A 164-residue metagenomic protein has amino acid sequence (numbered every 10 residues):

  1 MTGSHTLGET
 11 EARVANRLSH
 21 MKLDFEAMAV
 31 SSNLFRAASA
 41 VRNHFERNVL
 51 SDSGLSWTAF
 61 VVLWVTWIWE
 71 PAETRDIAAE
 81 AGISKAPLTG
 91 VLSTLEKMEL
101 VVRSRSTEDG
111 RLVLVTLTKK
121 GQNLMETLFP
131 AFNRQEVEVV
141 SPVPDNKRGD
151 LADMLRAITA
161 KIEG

Functional and structural regions predicted by a protein language model:
M1-S51: N-terminal leader segment of winged-helix/HTH proteins
A29, V61-W64, N123, D150: Pre-recognition alpha-helix immediately N-terminal to the DNA-recognition helix within helix-turn-helix or winged-helix
F35, S39, W64-I68, F129 (+1 more regions): Short, locally clustered residues in the helix-turn-helix/winged-helix DNA-binding domain
S56-A59, E70-L114: Canonical helix-turn-helix DNA-binding module
W64, G90, D153: DNA-binding alpha-helical recognition surfaces that contact promoter or target DNA
S93-D153: Charged, amphipathic alpha-helical coiled-coil/dimerization segments
G149-G164: Exposed, interaction-prone assembly regions rather than primary DNA-binding/catalytic cores
